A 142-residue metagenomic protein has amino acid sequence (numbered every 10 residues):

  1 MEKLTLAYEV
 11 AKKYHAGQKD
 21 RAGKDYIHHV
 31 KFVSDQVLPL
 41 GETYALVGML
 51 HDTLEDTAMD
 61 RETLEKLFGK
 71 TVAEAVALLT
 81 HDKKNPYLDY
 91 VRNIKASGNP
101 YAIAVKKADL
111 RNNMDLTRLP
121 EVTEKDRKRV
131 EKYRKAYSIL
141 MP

Functional and structural regions predicted by a protein language model:
M1-P142: Active-site helical microenvironments for divalent-metal-assisted chemistry
